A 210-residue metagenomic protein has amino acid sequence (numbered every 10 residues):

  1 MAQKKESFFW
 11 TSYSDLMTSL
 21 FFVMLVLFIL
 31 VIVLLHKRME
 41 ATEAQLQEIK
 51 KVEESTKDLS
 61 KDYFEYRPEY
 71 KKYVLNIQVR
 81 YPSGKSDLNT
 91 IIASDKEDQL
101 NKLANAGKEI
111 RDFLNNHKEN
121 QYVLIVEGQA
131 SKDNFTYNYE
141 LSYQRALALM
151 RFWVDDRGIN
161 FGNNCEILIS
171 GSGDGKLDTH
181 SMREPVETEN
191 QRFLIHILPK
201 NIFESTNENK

Functional and structural regions predicted by a protein language model:
M1-A2, E6, L75, P185-E189 (+1 more regions): Acidic, low-complexity intrinsically disordered regions
M1-K50: Short terminal targeting/anchoring segments
A44-Y63, P68-K71: PAS/LOV and related PAS-like sensory modules
Q47, D98-N101, Q144, A148: A general alpha-helical scaffold signature found inside nucleotide-binding enzyme cores
Y66-A106, D133-T136: Short, solvent-exposed beta-strand/turn patches at coil↔beta or beta↔helix junctions that act as interaction loops
E69-K71, L75-I77, G84, N120-Y122 (+2 more regions): Envelope-exposed proteins and targeting segments
D87-I125, V154, I195, F203 (+1 more regions): Periplasmic peptidoglycan-binding/anchoring modules of Gram-negative envelope and division proteins
E127-K200: Periplasmic OmpA-like peptidoglycan-binding domain that tethers envelope proteins to the cell wall
